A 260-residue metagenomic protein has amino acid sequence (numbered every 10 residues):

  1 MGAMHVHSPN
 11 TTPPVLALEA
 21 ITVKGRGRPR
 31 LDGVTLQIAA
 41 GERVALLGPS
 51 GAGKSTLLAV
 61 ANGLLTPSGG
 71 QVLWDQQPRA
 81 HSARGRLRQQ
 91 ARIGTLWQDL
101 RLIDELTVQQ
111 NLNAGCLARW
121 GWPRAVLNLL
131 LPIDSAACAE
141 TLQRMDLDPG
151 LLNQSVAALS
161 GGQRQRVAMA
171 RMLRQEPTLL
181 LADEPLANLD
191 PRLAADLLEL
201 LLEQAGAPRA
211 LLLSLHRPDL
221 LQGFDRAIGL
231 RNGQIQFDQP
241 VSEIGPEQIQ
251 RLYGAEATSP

Functional and structural regions predicted by a protein language model:
N62: Helix-to-loop junction immediately C-terminal to a conserved catalytic motif
P78-G94, L131, Q204: ABC ATPase NBD coupling module
A125-G150: Conserved ABC ATPase "signature" region
S155-L159, Q163: Conserved ABC ATPase signature
E176: Conserved catalytic motifs of ABC-family nucleotide-binding domains
L180-E184: Catalytic Walker B motif of ABC-type/P-loop ATPase nucleotide-binding domains
P191-L193: Helix N-cap at the start of a conserved alpha-helix in ABC-type nucleotide-binding domains
